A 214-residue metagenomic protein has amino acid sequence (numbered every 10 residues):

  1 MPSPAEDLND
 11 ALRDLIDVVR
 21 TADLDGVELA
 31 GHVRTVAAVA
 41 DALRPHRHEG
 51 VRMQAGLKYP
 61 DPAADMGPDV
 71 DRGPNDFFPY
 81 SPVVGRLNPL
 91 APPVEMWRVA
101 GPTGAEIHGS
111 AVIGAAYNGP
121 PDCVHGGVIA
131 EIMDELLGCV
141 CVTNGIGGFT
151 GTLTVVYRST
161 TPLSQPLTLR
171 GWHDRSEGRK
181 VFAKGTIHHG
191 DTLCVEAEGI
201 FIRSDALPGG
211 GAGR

Functional and structural regions predicted by a protein language model:
M1-G67, D71-P74, T161-L163, D174-R214: HotDog/MaoC-like acyl-thioester-processing domains
S3-V18, V83-C123: Catalytic strand-loop segment that frames the active site of acyl-thioester-processing enzymes
R47-S110: Eukaryote-specific, low-hydrophobicity, charge-rich regions
H48-Q54, L136-T168: Hydrophobic beta-strand-centered segment that forms part of the acyl-chain substrate-binding groove
V99-E106, V124-G147: Active-site helix/loop of acyl-thioester processing domains in fatty-acid/polyketide metabolism, spanning hotdog-fold
G104-H108, T152, P166-T168, F182 (+1 more regions): Intrinsic-disorder/low-complexity, polar/charged segments enriched in Ser/Thr/Lys/Arg/Asp/Glu/Gln
S110-V112, V156, R170-W172, T186 (+1 more regions): Residue-level recognition of well-ordered beta-strand positions that form the cores of beta-sheet-rich folds across
P121-D122, G126, T160: Alpha-helix N-cap/helix-initiation motif
